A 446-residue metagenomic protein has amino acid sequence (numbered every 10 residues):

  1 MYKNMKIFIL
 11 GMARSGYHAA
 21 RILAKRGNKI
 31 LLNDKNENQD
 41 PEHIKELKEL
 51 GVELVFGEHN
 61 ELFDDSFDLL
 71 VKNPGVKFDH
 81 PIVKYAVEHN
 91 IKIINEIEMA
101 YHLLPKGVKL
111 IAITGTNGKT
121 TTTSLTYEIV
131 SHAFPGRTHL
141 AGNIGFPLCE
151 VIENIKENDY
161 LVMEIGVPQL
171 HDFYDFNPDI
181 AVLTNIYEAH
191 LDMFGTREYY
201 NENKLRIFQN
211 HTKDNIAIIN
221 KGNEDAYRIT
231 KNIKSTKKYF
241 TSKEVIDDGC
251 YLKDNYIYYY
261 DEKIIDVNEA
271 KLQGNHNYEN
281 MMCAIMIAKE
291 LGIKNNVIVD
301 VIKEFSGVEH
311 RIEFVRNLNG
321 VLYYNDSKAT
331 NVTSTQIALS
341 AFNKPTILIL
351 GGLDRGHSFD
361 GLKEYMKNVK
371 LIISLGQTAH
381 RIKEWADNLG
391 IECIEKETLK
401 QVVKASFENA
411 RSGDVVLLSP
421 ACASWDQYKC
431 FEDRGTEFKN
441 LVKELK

Functional and structural regions predicted by a protein language model:
M1-N95, M99, E269, I293: N-terminal leader/targeting and accessory segments in enzymes
K3-K6, G16-R26, G107, R137 (+1 more regions): Nucleotide phosphate-binding/pyrophosphate-handling subdomain across enzymes that bind or process nucleotide phosphates
S15, I144, T378: Hydrophobic/small residue at the entry helix of a nucleotide-binding pocket
A24-K25, E61-F67, P74-K221, D225-S235 (+4 more regions): Phosphate-binding loop of NTP-binding sites
I30-D34, L140, V162, Y239 (+1 more regions): Short beta-strand "acidic-cap" motif of Rossmann-like dinucleotide-binding folds
I30-N36, A217-K221, I349-L350, V369-Q377: Short internal beta-strands
I44-K45, D360-D414: C-terminal helical cap/extension that packs against the catalytic core of soluble nucleotide-cofactor enzymes
G57-E58, I94-M99, K234-L252, V299-K303 (+2 more regions): Beta-strand->loop->alpha-helix junctions that form or flank phosphate-binding loops in nucleotide-handling enzymes
